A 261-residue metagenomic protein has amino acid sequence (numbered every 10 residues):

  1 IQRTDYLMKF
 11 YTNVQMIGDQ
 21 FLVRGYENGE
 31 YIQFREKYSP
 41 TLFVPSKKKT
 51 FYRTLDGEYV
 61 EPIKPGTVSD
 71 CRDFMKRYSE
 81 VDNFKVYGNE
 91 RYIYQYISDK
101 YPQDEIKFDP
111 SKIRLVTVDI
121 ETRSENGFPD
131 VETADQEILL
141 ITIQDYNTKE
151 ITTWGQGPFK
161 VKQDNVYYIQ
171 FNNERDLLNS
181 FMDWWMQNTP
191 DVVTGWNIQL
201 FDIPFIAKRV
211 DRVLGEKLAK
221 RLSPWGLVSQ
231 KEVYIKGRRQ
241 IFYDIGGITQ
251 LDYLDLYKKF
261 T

Functional and structural regions predicted by a protein language model:
I1-T261: The two-metal-ion catalytic cores of nucleic-acid processing enzymes
